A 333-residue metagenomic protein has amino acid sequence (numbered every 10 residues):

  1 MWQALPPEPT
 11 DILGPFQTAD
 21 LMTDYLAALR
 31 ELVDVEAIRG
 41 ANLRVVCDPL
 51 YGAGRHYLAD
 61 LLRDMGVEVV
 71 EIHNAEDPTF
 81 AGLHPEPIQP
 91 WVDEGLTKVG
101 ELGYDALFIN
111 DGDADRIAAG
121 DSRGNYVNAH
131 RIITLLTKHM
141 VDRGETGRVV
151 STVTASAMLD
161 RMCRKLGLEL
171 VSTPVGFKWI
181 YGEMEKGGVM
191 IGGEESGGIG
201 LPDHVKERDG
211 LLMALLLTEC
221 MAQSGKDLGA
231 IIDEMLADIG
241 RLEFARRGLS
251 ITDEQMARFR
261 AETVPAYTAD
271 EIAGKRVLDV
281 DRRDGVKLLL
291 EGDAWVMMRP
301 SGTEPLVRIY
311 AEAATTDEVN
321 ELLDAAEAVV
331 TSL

Functional and structural regions predicted by a protein language model:
M1-L102: Gly/Ser/Thr-enriched, mixed-charge loops and adjacent short helices that form phosphate/oxyanion-binding elements
L29-R30, D48, V92-L96, F108 (+6 more regions): Buried hydrophobic positions in well-ordered alpha/beta secondary-structure cores of metabolic enzymes
A37, K98-V99, I109, M298-S301: Replace "in large, NTP-powered and nucleic-acid-processing enzymes" with "in large, NTP-powered factors and other
L50-R55, A114-D115, A155-A157, T315: Gly/Ser/Thr-rich loops at beta-strand to alpha-helix junctions that form or flank small-molecule/cofactor-binding
H56-L61, A81-H84, I117-S122, L159-K165 (+2 more regions): Short acidic, glycine/serine/threonine-rich loops at helix termini
G66-I72, V127-R131, G167-V175: Short hydrophobic/aromatic-enriched beta-strand-loop microsegments
E94, K98-G167: Replace "Mg2+/Mn2+-dependent" with "divalent metal-dependent
A106, E145-L333: Phosphate-binding and adjacent anionic-ligand microenvironments
